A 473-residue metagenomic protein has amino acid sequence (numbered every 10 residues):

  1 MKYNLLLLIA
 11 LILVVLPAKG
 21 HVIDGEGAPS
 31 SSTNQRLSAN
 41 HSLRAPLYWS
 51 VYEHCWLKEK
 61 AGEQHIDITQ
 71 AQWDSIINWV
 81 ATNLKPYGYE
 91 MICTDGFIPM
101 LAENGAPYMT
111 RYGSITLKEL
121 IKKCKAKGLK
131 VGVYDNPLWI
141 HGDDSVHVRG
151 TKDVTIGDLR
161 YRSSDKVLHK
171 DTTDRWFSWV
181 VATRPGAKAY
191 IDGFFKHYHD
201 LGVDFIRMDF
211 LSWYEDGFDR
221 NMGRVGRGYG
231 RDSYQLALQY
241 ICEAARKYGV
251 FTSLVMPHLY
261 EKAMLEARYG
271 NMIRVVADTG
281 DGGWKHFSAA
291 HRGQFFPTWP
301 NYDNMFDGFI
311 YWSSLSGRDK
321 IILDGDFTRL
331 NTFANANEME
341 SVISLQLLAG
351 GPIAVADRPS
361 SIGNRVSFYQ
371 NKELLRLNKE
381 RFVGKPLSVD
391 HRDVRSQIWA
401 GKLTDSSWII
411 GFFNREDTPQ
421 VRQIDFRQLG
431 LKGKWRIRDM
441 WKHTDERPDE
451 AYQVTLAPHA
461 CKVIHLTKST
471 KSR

Functional and structural regions predicted by a protein language model:
M1-D24: Bacterial Sec-dependent N-terminal signal peptides
G20-G132, P137-H141, P352-V394, G401-G411 (+2 more regions): Conserved structural scaffold segments of CAZyme catalytic domains across common CAZy folds
I23, R231, R438, E446: Extracellular cell-wall/glycan-interacting regions and their flexible linkers
R44-S50, L238, C242-H443, Q453-T470: Active-site-proximal substrate-binding groove within the catalytic cores of carbohydrate-active enzymes
I66, R227-R231, A334-E338: Hydrophobic alpha-helical scaffolding
A81, M91-L323: Aromatic- and carboxylate-enriched substrate-binding clefts and catalytic-loop regions of carbohydrate-active enzymes
P448-Y452: Short, solvent-exposed S/T- and G/P-enriched segments that are highly enriched in secreted/extracellular and lumenal
